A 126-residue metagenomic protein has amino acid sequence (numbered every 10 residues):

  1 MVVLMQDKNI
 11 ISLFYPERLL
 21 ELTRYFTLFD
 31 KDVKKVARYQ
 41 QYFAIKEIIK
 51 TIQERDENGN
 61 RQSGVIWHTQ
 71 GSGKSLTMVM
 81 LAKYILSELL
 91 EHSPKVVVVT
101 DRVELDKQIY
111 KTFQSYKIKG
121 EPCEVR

Functional and structural regions predicted by a protein language model:
M1-G120: ATP-dependent helicase/translocase motor core
V103, V125-R126: Conserved helicase motor
